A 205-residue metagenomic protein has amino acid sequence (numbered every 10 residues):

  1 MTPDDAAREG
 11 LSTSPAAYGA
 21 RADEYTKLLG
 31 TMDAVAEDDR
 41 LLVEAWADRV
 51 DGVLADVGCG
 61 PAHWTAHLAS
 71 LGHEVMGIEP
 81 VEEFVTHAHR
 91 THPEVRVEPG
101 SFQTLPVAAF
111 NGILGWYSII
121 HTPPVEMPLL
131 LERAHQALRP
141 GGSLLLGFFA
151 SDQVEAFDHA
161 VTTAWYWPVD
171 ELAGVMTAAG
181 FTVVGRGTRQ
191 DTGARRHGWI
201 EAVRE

Functional and structural regions predicted by a protein language model:
M1-V50, D152: Conserved class I S-adenosyl-L-methionine
A55, G60-T104: Class I SAM-dependent methyltransferase SAM/SAH-binding core
L105-I113: A short acidic, Gly/Pro-enriched loop at the edge of an enzyme's catalytic core that lines a small-molecule cofactor
Y117-S118: Short catalytic micro-motifs in class I SAM-dependent methyltransferases
P128-P140: A short glycine-rich, Lys/Arg-flanked "PGG" loop and its adjoining helix->strand segment in the class I
G141-F148: Conserved beta-strand signature within the Rossmann-like core of class I S-adenosyl-L-methionine
E155-E171: Acceptor-substrate binding/catalytic loop of class I
R189-E205: Core SAM-dependent methyltransferase catalytic element
